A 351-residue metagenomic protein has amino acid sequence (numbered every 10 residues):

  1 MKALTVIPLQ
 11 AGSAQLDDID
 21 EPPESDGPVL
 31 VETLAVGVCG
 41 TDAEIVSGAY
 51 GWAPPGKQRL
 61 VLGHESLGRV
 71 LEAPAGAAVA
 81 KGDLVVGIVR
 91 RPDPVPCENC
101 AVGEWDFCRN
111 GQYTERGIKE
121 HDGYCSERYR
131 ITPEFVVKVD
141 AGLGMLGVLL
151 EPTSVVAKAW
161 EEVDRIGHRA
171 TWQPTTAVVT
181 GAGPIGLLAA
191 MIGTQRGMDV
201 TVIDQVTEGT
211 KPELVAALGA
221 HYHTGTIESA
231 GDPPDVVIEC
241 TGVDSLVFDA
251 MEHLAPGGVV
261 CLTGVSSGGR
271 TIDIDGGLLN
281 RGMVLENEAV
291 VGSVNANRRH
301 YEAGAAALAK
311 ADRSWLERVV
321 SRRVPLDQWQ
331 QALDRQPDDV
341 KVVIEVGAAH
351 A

Functional and structural regions predicted by a protein language model:
M1-A3, F248, R298-A351: C-terminal hydrophobic helical "lid"/dimerization subdomain of Rossmann-like NAD(P)H-dependent oxidoreductases
P22-V36, G51-E98, D140-G142: Glycine-rich beta-strand-centered segment in the early N-terminal region that forms part of a ligand/cofactor-binding
E65, D83-L84, N99, R128 (+3 more regions): Residue-level marker of beta-strand positions
G82, G142-I227: Mid-domain Rossmann-like dinucleotide-binding core that forms the NAD(H)/NADP(H) cofactor-binding site
P94-T176, T180: NAD(P)H dinucleotide-binding glycine-rich loop of Rossmann-like/cofactor-binding domains, especially the beta1-alpha1
R165-T176, A216-E288, A351: Glycine-rich cofactor phosphate-binding loops and adjacent beta1-alpha1 units of small-molecule cofactor enzyme domains
D204-E208, S266, A296: Residues in the short beta-alpha loop(s) of Rossmann-like NAD(P)-binding domains
R270-V320: C-terminal substrate-binding/catalytic core of Rossmann-like NAD(P)-dependent dehydrogenases/reductases
